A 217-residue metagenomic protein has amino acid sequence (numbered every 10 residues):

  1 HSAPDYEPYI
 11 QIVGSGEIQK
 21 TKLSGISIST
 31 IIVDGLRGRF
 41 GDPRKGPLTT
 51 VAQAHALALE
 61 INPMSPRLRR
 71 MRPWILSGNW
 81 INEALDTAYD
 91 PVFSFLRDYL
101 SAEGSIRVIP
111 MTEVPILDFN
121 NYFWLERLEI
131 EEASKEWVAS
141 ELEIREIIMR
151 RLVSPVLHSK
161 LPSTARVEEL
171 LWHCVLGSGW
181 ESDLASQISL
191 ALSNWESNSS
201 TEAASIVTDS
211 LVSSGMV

Functional and structural regions predicted by a protein language model:
H1-V217: Replace "Mg2+/Mn2+-dependent" with "divalent metal-dependent
